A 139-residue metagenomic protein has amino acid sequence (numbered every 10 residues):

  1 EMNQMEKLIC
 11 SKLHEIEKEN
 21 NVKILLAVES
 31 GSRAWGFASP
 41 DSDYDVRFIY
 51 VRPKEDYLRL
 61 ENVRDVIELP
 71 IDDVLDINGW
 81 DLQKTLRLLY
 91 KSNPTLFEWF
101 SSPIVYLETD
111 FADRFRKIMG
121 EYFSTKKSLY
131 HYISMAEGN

Functional and structural regions predicted by a protein language model:
E1-V28: Helical scaffold of the NTase/Pol beta-like nucleotidyltransferase catalytic core
M2-E6, P53, D81, S124: General structural signal for secondary-structure boundaries
N3, N20-N21, N62, N78 (+2 more regions): Detector for Asparagine
H14-K23, A34, P70-L75, G79: Homeobox/homeodomain signature
L26-E29, F97-W99: A structural signal for short, well-ordered beta-strand segments and their strand-loop junctions that often border
V28, R47, L86: Residues in well-ordered beta-strands of folded domains
G31, W35-E68: Catalytic metal-binding acidic patch
E68-N139: Conserved NTP/Mg2+-binding pocket subregion across the NTase superfamily
